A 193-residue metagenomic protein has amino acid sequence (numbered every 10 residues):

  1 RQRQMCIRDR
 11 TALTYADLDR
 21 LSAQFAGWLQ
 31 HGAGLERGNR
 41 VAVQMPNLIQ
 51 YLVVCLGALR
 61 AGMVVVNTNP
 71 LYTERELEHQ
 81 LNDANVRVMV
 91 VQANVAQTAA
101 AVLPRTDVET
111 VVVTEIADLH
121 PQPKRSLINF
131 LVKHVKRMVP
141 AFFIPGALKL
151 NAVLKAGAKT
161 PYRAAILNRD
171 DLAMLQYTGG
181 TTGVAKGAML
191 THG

Functional and structural regions predicted by a protein language model:
R1-G32, R37, A61, A96 (+2 more regions): N-lobe entry segment of adenylate-forming
Q4-L48, L52-L56, T73-E78, A152 (+1 more regions): Conserved AMP-binding/adenylate-forming core of the ANL superfamily
A23-G27, N82-N85, G183: Solvent-exposed alpha-helix faces
L35, D83, R105, I166-R169: Alpha-helix termination/capping residues and helix-transition junctions
V41, A58, M89, L172 (+1 more regions): Conserved S/T- and glycine-rich ATP-binding loop of Class I adenylate-forming
R60-K155: Structural core segment of the AMP-binding/adenylate-forming
K136-Y177, V184: Conserved pre-ATP/AMP-binding loop-to-beta segment of ANL
G180-G187, H192: Conserved phosphate-binding and hydrolysis motifs of nucleotide-dependent enzymes
